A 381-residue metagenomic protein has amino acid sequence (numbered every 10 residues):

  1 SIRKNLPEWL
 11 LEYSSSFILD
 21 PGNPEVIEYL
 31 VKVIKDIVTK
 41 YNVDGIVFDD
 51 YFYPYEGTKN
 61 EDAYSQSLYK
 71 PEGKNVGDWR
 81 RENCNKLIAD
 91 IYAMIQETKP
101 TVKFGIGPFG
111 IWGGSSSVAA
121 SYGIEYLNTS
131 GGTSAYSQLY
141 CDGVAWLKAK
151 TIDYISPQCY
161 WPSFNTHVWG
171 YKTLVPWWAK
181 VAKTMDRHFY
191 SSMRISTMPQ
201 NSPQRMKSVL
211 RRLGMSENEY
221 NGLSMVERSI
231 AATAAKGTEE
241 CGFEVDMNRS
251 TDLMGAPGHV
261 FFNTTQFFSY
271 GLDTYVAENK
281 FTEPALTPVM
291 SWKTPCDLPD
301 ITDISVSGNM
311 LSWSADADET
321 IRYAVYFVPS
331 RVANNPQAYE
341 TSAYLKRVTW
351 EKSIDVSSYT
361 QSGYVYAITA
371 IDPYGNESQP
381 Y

Functional and structural regions predicted by a protein language model:
S1-D20, P54-E82: Aromatic- and acidic-residue-enriched carbohydrate-binding clefts of CAZyme catalytic domains
S1-D36, K40, S134-C141, S216-R228: Active-site-adjacent "subsite" loops/lids of carbohydrate-active enzymes
E12-E28, E72-C84, G131-G132, P157-H167 (+2 more regions): The substrate-binding groove and active-site-proximal loops of carbohydrate-active enzymes, especially glycoside
D44, D49-D50, S65-G73, N128-T129 (+1 more regions): Aromatic- and acid-rich polysaccharide-binding/catalytic face of secreted or lumenal carbohydrate-active enzymes
V47-Y51, W79-Y136, D186-M198: Aromatic-lined carbohydrate-recognition surfaces of secreted/lumenal glycan-active proteins
Y140-V168, W178-T294: Substrate-binding cleft of secreted/luminal carbohydrate-active enzymes
G308-E319: Conserved aromatic anchor
V356-E377: Beta-strand-rich modules
